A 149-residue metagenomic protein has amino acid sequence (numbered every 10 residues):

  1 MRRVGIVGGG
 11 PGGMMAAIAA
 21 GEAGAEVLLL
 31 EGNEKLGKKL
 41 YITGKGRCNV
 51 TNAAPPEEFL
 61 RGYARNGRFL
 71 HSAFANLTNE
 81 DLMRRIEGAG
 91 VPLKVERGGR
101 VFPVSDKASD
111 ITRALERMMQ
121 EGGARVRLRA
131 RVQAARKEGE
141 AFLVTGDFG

Functional and structural regions predicted by a protein language model:
M1-R2, A23-A25, L36-G37, G122 (+1 more regions): Short coil/turn connectors at secondary-structure junctions
M1-R3, E96, R129: Phosphate-coordination loops involved in phosphoryl transfer and adenosine-cofactor binding
R2, T145-G149: Core beta-strand elements of the Rossmann-like FAD/NAD(P) dinucleotide-binding domain in flavoenzyme oxidoreductases
R2-L29: N-terminal Rossmann-like FAD-binding beta1-loop-alpha1 element of flavoenzymes
E26-K35, G149: Short, hydrophobic/aliphatic alpha-helical segments
G32-R125: Conserved N-terminal/central alpha/beta ligand/cofactor-binding core
V101-F102, L143-T145: Generic recognition of long tandem-repeat/solenoid scaffolds
L128-A141: A conserved short coil-to-beta-strand element within the FAD-binding core of flavoproteins
